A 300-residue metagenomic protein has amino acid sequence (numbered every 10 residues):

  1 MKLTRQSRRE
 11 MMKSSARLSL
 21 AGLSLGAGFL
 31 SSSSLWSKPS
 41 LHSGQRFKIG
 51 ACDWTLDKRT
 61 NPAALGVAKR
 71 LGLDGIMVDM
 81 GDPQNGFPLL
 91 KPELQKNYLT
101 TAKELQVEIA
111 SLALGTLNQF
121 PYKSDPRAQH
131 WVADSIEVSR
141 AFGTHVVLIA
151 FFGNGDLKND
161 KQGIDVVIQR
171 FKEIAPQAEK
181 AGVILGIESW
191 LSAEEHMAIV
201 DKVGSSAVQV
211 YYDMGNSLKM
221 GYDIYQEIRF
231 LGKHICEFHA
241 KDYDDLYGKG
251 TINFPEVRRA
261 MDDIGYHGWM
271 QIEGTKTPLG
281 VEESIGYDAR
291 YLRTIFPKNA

Functional and structural regions predicted by a protein language model:
K2-K48, D57-L71, A193-V208, Y212-A300: Histidine-acidic metal/acid-base catalytic patches
S15-G26, K38-L41, A63-L65, L99-E108 (+2 more regions): Active-site acidic/histidine proton-transfer and metal-coordination neighborhood in alpha/beta enzyme cores
F47-C52, I76-V78, I109-L114, V147-I149 (+4 more regions): Hydrophobic faces of well-ordered beta-strands that scaffold small-molecule active sites in alpha/beta enzyme cores
K48-G50, D82-N85, Q119-P121, K158-D160 (+2 more regions): A short, structure-level motif marking secondary-structure boundaries and short turns
T55, M80-D82, G115-N118, F151-G155 (+4 more regions): Active-site-proximal loop/turn and secondary-structure-junction residues that shape catalytic pockets, frequently
D79-N97, N154-K158: Glycine-rich, proline-tolerant flexible connector loops at the mouths of alpha/beta enzymes
F87-K91, P121-P126, K158-G163, Y222-D223 (+2 more regions): Short, solvent-exposed loop/turn segments at secondary-structure boundaries
L94, W131, V167-R170, N253 (+1 more regions): Hydrophobic alpha-helical membrane-association signature
